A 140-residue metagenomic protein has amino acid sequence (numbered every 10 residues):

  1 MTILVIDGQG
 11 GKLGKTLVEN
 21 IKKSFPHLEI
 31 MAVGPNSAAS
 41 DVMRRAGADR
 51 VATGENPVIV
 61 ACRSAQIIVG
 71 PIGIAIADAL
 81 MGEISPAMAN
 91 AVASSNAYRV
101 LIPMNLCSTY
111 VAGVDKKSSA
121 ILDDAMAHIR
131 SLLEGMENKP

Functional and structural regions predicted by a protein language model:
T2-G34: Glycine-rich phosphate/diphosphate-binding loop of Rossmann-like nucleotide-binding domains
I6-Q9, V33-N36, G54-N56, P71-G73 (+1 more regions): Fold-independent oxyanion-binding glycine-rich loops and adjacent beta-strand/coil segments at enzyme active sites
G8, K12-T16, G34, A38 (+4 more regions): Conserved active-site and cofactor/substrate-binding residues in soluble primary-metabolism enzymes
V18, K22, S40, I59 (+1 more regions): Short amphipathic alpha-helical segments and helix-helix/interface helices
H27-L28, S94-R99: A short helix->loop->beta-strand "cap" motif at the edges of active sites that frequently abuts
M31-T53, T109-G113: N-terminal beta-loop-helix "entrance" segment that forms/cooperates in small-molecule cofactor or anionic ligand
R50-M88: Glycine-rich phosphate-binding loop
L101-P140: Short, glycine-/small-residue-rich phosphate/pyrophosphate-handling segment
